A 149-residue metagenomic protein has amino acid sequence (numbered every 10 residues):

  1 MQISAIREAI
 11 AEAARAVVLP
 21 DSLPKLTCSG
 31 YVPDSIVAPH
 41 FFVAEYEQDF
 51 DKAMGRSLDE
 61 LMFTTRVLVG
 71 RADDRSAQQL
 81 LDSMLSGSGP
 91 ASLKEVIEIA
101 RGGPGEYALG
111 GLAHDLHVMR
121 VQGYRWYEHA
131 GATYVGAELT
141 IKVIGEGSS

Functional and structural regions predicted by a protein language model:
M1-D34, E45-S149: Charged, amphipathic alpha-helical segments and their flanking helix caps
